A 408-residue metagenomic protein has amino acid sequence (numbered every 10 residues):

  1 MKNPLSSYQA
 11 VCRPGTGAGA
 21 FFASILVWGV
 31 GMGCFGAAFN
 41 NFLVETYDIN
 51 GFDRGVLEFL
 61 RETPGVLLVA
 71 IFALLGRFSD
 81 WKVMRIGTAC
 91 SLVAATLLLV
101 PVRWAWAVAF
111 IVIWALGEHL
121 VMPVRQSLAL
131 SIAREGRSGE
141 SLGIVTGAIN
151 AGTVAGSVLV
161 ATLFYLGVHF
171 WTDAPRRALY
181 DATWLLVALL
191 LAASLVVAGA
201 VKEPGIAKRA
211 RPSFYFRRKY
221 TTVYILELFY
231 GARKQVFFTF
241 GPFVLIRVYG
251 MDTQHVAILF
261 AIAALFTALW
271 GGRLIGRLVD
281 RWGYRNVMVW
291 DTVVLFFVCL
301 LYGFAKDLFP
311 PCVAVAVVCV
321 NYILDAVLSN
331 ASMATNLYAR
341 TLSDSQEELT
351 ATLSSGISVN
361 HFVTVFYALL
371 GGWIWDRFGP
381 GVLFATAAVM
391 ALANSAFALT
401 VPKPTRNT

Functional and structural regions predicted by a protein language model:
L26, A94, A105-V121, C312-N330: Hydrophobic core of transmembrane alpha-helices in multi-pass small-molecule transporters, especially MFS/SLC-type
A37-D53, T239-V256, T341: Short amphipathic helix-loop junctions that connect adjacent transmembrane helices in Major Facilitator Superfamily/SLC
F39, L120-R134, S329-D344: Intracellular juxtamembrane helix-capping segments at the cytosolic ends of symmetry-related transmembrane helices
L68-D80, F164, W270-Y284, W375-D376: Helix-to-loop junctions at the C-terminal end of transmembrane segments in multipass secondary transporters
R77-A89, D280-V294: Cytoplasmic membrane-interface "Motif A"-like loop-to-helix N-cap segments of 12-TM Major Facilitator Superfamily
A89-R103, V294-P311, L399: C-terminal ends and interior cores of transmembrane alpha-helices in multi-pass membrane transporters/permeases
V160, F164-V168, V187-I206, F397-P402: C-terminal membrane-cytosol helix-exit motif in multi-pass small-molecule transporters
N286-S332: C-terminal transmembrane helical hairpin of 12-TM major facilitator-type secondary transporters
